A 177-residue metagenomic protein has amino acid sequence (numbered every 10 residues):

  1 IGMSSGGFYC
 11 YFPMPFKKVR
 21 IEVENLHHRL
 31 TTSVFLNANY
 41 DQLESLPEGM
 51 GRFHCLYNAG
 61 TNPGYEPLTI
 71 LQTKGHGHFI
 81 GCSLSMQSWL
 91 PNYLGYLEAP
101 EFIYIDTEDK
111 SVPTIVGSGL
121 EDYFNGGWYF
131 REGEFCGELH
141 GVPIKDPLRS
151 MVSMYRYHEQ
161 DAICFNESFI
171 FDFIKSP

Functional and structural regions predicted by a protein language model:
I1-P177: Beta-strand-centric surfaces of beta-sandwich/beta-rich domains
